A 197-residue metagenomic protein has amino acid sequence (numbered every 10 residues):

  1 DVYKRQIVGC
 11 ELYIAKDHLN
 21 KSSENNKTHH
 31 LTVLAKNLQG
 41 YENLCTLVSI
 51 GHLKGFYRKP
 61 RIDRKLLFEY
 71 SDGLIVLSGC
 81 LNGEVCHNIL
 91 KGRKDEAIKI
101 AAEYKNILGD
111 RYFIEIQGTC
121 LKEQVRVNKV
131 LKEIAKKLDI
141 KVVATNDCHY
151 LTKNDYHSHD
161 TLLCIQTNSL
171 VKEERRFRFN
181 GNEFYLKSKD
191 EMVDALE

Functional and structural regions predicted by a protein language model:
D1-E197: Phosphodiester-processing cores and adjacent nucleic acid-binding clamps
